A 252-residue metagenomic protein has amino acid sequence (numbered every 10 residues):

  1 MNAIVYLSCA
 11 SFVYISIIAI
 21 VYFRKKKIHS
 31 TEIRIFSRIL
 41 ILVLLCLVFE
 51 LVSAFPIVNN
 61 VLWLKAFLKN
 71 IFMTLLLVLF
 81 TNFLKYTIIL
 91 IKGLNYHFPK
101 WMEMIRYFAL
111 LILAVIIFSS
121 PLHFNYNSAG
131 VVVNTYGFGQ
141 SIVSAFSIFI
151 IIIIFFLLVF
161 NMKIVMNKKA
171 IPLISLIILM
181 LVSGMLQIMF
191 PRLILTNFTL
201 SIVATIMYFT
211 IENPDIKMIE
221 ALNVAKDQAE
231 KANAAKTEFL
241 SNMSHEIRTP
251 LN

Functional and structural regions predicted by a protein language model:
M1-F12, L113-I154, S183, Q187-M189 (+1 more regions): Extracellular-loop-to-transmembrane junctions of the mid-late helices
V5-K27, T31-Y86, I105-L122, L173-I188: Hydrophobic alpha-helical transmembrane segments of multi-pass membrane proteins
I17-Y22, N82-Y86, S144-V165: Alpha-helical transmembrane segments in multipass membrane proteins, preferentially the mid-helix core
Y22-F36, I88-M102, V159-K169: Membrane-interface helix-boundary motifs at transmembrane edges
F55-N60, L90-N95, L122-N127, M162 (+3 more regions): Membrane-interface elements of multi-pass transporters and channels
L62-F72, G130-Q140, L195-L200: Non-cytosolic membrane-interface motifs at loop->transmembrane helix junctions
M162-L222: Interfacial "cap-and-anchor" motif at the non-cytosolic start of specific transmembrane alpha-helices
V224-N252: Primarily the dimerization/phosphotransfer
